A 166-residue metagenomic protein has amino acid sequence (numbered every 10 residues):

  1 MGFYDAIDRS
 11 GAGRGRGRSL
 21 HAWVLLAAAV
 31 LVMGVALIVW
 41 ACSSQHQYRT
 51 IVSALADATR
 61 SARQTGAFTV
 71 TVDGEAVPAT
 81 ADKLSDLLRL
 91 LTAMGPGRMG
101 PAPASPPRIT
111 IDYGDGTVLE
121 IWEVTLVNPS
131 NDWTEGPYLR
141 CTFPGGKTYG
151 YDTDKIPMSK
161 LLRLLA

Functional and structural regions predicted by a protein language model:
G2-A166: Function-determining sites in protein domains
